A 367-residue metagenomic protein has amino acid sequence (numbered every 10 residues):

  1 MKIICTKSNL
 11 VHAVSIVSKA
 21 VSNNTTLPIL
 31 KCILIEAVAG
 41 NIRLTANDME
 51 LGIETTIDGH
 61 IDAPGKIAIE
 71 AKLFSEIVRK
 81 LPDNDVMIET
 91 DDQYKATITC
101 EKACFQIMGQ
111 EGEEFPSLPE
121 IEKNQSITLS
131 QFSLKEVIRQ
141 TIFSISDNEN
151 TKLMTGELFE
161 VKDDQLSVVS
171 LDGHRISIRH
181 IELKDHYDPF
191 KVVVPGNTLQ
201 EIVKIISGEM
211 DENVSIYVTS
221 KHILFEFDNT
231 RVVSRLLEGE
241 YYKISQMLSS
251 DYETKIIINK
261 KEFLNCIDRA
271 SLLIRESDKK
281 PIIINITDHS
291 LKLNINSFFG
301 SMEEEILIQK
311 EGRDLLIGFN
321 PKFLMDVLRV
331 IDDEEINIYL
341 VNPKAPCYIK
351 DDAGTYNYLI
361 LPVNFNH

Functional and structural regions predicted by a protein language model:
M1-H367: Structural preference for solvent-exposed beta-strand-turn elements and adjacent flexible terminal/loop segments within
